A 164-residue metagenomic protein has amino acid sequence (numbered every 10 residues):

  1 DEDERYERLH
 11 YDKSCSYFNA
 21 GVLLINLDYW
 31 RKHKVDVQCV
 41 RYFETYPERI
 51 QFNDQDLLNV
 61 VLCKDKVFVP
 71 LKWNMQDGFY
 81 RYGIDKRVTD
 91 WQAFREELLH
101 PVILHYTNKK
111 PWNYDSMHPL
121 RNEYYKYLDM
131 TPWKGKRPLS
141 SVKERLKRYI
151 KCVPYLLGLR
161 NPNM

Functional and structural regions predicted by a protein language model:
D1-D3: Conserved donor-nucleotide/metal-binding helix-loop-beta segment in metal-dependent transferases, i.e., the alpha-helix
E7-K13, V88-A93: Short, P/G- and charge-enriched loop/turn segments at secondary-structure junctions
H10-V22: A recurrent flexible, glycine/aromatic-enriched loop bordering the glycosyltransferase active site that acts as
A20, I25-M164: A glycosyltransferase accessory/donor-loop signature
